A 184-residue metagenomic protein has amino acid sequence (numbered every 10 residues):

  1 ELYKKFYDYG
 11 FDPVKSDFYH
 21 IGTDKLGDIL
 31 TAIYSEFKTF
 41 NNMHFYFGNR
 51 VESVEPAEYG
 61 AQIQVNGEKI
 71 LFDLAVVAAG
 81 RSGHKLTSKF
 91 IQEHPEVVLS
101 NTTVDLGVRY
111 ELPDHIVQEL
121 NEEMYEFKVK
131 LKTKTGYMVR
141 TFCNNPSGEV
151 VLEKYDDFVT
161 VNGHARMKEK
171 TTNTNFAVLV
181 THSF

Functional and structural regions predicted by a protein language model:
E1-K4, Y9-F184: Residues forming the flavin
